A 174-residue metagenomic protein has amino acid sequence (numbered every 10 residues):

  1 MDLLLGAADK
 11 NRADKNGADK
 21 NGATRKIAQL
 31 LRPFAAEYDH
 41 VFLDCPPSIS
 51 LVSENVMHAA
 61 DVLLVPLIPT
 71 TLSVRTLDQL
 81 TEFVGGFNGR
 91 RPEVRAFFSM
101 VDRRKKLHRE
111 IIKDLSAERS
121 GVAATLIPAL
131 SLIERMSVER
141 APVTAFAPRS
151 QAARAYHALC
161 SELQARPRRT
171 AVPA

Functional and structural regions predicted by a protein language model:
M1-D39, I133-V143: P-loop/Walker-type NTP enzyme "switch/lid" segment
G6, A129, P148: Active-site donor-binding loop signature of nucleotide-sugar glycosyltransferases
K20-A23, S73-T76, A152: Short, conserved glycine- and acidic-residue-centered signature motifs in active-site or ligand-binding loops
L30, A35-A36, H40-S131: Conserved catalytic-core segment of NTP-binding enzymes
S137-A158: C-terminal boundary of histidine-terminating zinc-finger modules
A158-T170: C-terminal alpha-helix
P173-A174: C-terminal accessory region of SF2 helicases/translocases
